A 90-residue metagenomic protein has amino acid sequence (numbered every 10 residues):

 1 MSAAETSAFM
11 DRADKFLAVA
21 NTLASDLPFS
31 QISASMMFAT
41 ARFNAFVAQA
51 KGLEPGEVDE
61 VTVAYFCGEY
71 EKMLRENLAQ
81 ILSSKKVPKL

Functional and structural regions predicted by a protein language model:
M1-L90: Solvent-exposed interaction surfaces and binding hotspots enriched for charged
